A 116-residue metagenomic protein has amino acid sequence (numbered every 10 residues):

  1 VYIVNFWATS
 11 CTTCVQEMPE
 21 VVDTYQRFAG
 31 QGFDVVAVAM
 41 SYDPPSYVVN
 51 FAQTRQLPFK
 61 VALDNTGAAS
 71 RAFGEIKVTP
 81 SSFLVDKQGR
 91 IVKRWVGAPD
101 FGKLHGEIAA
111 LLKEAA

Functional and structural regions predicted by a protein language model:
V1, V22, A109-A116: Proteins that catalyze or organize thiol-disulfide redox chemistry and the adjacent proteostasis machinery handling
V1-V15, V21: Short active-site neighborhood of thiol/selenol oxidoreductases, capturing the structured segment around
I3-V4, V35, S82: Hydrophobic beta-strand anchors of alpha/beta hydrolase catalytic cores
F6, M40, K87: Cofactor-binding loop segments of dinucleotide-utilizing enzymes, especially the Rossmann-like FAD- and NAD(P)+-binding
T12, V22, S41, V92 (+1 more regions): Nucleotide phosphate-binding site architecture
V15-R55, L63-A72: Structural microenvironment flanking redox-active thiols in thiol-disulfide oxidoreductases
N50-P58, L63-A109: Thiol/disulfide oxidoreductase modules built on the thioredoxin-like
